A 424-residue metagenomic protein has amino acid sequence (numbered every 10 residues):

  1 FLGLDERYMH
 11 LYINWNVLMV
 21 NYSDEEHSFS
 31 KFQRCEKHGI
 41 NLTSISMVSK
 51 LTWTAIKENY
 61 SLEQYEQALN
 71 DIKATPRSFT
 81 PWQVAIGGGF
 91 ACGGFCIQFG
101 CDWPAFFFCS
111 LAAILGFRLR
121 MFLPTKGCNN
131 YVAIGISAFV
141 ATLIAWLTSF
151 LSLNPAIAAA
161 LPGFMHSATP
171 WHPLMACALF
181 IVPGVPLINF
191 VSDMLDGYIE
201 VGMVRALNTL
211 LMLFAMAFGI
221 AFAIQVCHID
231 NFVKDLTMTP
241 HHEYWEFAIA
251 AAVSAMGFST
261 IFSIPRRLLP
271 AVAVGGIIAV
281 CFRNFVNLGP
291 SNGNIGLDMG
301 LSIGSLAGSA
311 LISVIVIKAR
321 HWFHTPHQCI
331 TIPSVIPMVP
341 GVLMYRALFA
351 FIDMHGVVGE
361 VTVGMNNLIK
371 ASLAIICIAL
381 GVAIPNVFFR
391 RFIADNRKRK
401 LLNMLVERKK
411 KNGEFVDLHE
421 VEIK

Functional and structural regions predicted by a protein language model:
F1-Q67, D71-K73: Soluble N-terminal domains of membrane-associated systems
R77-I157, S167-N189, F262, R266-L269: Core alpha-helical transmembrane segments of integral membrane proteins
G89, C109-N129, I134, A138-T142 (+3 more regions): Conserved mixed alpha/beta catalytic, RNA-binding, or beta-rich assembly cores of soluble enzyme, regulatory
G94-F95, F99, L115-P124, V140 (+10 more regions): Alpha-helical membrane-inserting segments
Q98-A112, T169-P183, K234-A250, G296-A310 (+1 more regions): Structural signature of hydrophobic alpha-helical transmembrane segments
I134-T148, N208-F218, A273-N287, P333-R346: Small-residue-rich segments of transmembrane alpha-helices in multi-pass membrane proteins, especially helix faces
A156-F164, P173-A178, N189-D193, G197-L213 (+1 more regions): C-terminal transmembrane helix-loop-helix hairpin of multi-pass membrane proteins
N189-M238, H242-S259: Membrane-embedded hairpin module used as a gating/binding unit in multi-pass transport and secretion proteins
